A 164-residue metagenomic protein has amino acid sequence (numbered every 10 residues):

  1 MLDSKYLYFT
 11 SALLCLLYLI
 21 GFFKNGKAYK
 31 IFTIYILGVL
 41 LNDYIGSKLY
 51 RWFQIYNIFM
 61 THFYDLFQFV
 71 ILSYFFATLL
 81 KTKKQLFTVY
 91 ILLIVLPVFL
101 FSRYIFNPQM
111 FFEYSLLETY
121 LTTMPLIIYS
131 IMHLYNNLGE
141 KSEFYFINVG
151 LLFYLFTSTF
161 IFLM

Functional and structural regions predicted by a protein language model:
M1-M164: Terminal, non-globular segments
